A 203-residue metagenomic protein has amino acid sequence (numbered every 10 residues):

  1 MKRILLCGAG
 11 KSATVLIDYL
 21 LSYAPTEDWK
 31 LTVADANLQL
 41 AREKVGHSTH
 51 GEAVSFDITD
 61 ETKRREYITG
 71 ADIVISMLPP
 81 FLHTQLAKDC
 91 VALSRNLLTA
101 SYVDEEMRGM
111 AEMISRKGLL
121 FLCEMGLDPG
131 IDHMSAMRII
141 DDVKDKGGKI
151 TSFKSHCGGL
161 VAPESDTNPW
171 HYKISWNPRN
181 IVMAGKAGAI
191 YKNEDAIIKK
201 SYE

Functional and structural regions predicted by a protein language model:
S12: Hydrophobic/small residue at the entry helix of a nucleotide-binding pocket
A36-L40, D104: Helix N-cap at the beta1-alpha1 junction of Rossmann-like dinucleotide-binding domains, i.e., the first residues
H47-D60: Rossmann-fold cofactor-recognition segment
I58-G70: Conserved Rossmann-fold cofactor-binding substructure of NAD(P)-dependent oxidoreductases
D72-M77, L97-T99: N-terminal Rossmann-like NAD(P) cofactor-binding module of classical short-chain dehydrogenase/reductase
D89-M107: ADP-ribose/adenylate-binding Rossmann-like module
S101-C123: Rossmann-fold NAD(P)-binding glycine/threonine-rich loop
L119-E203: Rossmann-like dinucleotide-binding core of oxidoreductases
